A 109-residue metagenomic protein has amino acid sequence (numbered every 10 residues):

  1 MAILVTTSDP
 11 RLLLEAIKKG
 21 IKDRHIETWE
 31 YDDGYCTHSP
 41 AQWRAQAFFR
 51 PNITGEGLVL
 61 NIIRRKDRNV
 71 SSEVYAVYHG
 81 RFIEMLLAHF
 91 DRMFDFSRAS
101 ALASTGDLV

Functional and structural regions predicted by a protein language model:
M1-H38: Negatively charged, low-complexity tracts enriched in Asp/Glu with abundant Ser/Thr
I3-P10, S71, Y75, H79: Intrinsic-disorder-associated interaction segments
S8-P10, S39-R44, N61-R68: Secondary-structure transition/turn motif
Y31-Y35, I63-D67, L86-R92: Short, surface-exposed, polar/charged, turn-prone segments marking secondary-structure boundaries
D32-L58: Short, intrinsically disordered low-complexity segments
S39-A45, A101-V109: Polar/charged, Gly/Pro-rich intrinsically disordered segments
F48-A76: Intrinsically disordered, low-complexity regulatory segments enriched in Ser/Thr/Pro and charged residues
S72-D107: A conserved amphipathic terminal alpha-helix motif
